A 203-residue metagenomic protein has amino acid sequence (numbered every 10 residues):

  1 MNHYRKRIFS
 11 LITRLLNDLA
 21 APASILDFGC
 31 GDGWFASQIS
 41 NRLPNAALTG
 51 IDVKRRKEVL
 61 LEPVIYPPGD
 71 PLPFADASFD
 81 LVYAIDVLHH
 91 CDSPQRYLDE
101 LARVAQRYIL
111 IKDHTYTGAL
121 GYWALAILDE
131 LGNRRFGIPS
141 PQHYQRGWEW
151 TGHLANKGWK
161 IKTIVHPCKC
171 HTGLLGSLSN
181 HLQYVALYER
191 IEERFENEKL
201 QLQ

Functional and structural regions predicted by a protein language model:
M1-R14: Class I SAM-dependent methyltransferase Rossmann-like catalytic core, especially the SAM/SAH-binding loop
P22-G31: Conserved class I S-adenosyl-L-methionine
D32-P71: Class I SAM-dependent methyltransferase SAM/SAH-binding core
S37, H114-L175: C-terminal alpha-helical "lid/dimerization" subdomain adjacent to the S-adenosyl-L-methionine
Y83: A conserved beta-strand element that flanks and buttresses the S-adenosyl-L-methionine
D86-V87: Short catalytic micro-motifs in class I SAM-dependent methyltransferases
C91-E100: A short, conserved alpha-helix within the catalytic core of class I
R107-T115: Conserved beta-strand signature within the Rossmann-like core of class I S-adenosyl-L-methionine
